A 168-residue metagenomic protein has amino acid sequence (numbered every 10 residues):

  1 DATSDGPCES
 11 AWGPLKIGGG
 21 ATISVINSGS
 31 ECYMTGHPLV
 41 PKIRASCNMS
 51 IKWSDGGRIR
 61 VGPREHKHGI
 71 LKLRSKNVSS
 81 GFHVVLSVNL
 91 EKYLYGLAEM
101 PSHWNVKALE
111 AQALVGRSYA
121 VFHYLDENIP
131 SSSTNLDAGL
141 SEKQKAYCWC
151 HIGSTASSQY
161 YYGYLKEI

Functional and structural regions predicted by a protein language model:
D1-I168: Conserved, single-site charged/polar hotspot
